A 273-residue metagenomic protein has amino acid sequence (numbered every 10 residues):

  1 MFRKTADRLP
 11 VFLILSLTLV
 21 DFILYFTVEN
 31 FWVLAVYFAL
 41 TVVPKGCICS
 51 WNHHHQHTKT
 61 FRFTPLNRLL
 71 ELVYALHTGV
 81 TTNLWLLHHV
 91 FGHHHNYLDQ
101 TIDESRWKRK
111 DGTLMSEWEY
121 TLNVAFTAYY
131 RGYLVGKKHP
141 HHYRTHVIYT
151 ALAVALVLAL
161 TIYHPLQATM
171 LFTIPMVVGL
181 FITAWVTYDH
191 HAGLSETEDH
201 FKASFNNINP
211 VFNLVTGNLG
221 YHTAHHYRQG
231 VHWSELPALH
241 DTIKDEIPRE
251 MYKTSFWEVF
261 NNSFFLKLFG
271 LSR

Functional and structural regions predicted by a protein language model:
M1-Q56, R62-R68, A75-T173, W233-R273: Non-catalytic, topology-defining segments of multipass membrane proteins
V42-H55, F172-E198, N218: Transmembrane alpha-helical segments that form the membrane-embedded catalytic/substrate-channel core of multi-pass
K59, T197, V231: Conserved protein kinase catalytic core
R68-L69, T197: A short alpha-helix capping/helix-coil boundary motif
L72-V80, F205-Y221: Cytosolic juxtamembrane regulatory segments of multi-pass membrane proteins
L194-E198, R228, A238, D245-E246: Polar-ligand-bearing catalytic/cofactor-coordination segments of membrane-embedded or membrane-tethered inner-membrane
E198-S204: Short, surface-exposed loop/helix-turn segments at secondary-structure junctions that function as lids/hinges flanking
